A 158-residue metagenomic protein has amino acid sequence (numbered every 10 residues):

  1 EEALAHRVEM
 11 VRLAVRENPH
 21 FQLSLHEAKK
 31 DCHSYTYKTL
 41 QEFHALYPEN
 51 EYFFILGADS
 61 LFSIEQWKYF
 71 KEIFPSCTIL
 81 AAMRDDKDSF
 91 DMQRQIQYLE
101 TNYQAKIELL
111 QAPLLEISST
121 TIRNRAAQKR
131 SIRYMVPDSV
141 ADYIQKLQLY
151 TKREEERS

Functional and structural regions predicted by a protein language model:
E1-S158: Nucleotidyltransferase catalytic core that binds NTPs
